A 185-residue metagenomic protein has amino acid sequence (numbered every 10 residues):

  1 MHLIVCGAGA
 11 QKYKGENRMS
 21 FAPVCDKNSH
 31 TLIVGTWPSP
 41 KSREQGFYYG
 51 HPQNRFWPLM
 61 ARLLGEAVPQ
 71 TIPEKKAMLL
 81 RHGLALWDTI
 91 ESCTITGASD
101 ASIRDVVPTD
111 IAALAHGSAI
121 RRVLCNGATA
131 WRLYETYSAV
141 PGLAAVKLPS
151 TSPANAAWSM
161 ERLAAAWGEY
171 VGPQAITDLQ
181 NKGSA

Functional and structural regions predicted by a protein language model:
L3-V5, Y13-R18, A22-H30, H51-P52 (+2 more regions): C-terminal capping/extension of enzyme domains
H30-T31, R122: Structural motif
I33-T36: N-terminal nucleotide-binding beta1-loop-alpha1 segment
K41-S102: Short, surface-exposed acidic-centric catalytic microdomains
P58-R62, A113, T136: Residue-level signal for well-ordered alpha-helical scaffold segments within enzymatic catalytic domains
R81-T129: Internal catalytic-core helix/loop-beta-alpha segment that presents or stabilizes conserved functional determinants
A130-Y134: Short, well-ordered alpha-helical microsegments
